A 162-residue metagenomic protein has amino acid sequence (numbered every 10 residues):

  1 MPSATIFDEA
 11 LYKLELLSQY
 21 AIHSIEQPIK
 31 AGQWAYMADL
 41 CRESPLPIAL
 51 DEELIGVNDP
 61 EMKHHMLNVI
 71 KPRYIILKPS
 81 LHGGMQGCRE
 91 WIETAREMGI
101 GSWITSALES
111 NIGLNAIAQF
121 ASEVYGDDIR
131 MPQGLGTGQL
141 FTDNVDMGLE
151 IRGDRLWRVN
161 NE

Functional and structural regions predicted by a protein language model:
M1, H23-E26, I48-D51, I75-L77 (+2 more regions): Hydrophobic faces of well-ordered beta-strands that scaffold small-molecule active sites in alpha/beta enzyme cores
M1-S44: Metal-dependent enolase-superfamily TIM-barrel catalytic cores that perform enediolate-based chemistry
I6, P28-Q33, L50-M62, S80-G87 (+1 more regions): A general structural motif
D8-E15, A35-A38, P60-N68, R89 (+1 more regions): Amphipathic, non-transmembrane alpha-helical secondary structure
E15-H23, D39-A49, L67-I75, R96-G101 (+1 more regions): Glycine-enriched alpha-helix->loop->beta-strand junction motifs that scaffold or abut catalytic
P60-M62, G87-W91, G113-A121: Histidine/acidic-residue-rich catalytic or RNA/ligand-binding cores of hydrolases and nuclease-related proteins
R89-E90, T94-S106: C-terminal EAL-domain catalytic cores of bacterial cyclic di-GMP phosphodiesterases
A107-E162: Flexible C-terminal active-site loop/helix
